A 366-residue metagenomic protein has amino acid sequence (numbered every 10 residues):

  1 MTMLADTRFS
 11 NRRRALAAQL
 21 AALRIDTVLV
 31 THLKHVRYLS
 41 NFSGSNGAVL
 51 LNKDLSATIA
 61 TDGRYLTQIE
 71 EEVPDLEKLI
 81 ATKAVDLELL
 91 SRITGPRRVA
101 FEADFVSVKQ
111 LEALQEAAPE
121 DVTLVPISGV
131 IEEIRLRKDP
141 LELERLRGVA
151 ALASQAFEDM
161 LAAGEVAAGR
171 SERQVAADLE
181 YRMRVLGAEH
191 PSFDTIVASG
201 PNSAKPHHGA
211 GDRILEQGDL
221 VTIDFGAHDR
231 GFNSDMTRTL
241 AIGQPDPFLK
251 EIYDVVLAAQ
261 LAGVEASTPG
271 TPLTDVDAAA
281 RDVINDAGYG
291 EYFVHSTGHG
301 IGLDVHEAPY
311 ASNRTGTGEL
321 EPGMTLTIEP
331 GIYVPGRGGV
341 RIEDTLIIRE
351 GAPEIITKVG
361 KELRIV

Functional and structural regions predicted by a protein language model:
M1-V366: Active-site neighborhoods and metal-handling regions in enzymes and metal-associated proteins
